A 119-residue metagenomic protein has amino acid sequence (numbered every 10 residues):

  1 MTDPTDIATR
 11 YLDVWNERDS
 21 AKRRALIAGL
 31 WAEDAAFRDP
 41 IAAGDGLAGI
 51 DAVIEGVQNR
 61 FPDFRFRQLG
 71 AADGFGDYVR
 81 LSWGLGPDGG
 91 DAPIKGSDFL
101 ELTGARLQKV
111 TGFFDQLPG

Functional and structural regions predicted by a protein language model:
M1-G119: C-terminal and inter-domain tail/linker signature
